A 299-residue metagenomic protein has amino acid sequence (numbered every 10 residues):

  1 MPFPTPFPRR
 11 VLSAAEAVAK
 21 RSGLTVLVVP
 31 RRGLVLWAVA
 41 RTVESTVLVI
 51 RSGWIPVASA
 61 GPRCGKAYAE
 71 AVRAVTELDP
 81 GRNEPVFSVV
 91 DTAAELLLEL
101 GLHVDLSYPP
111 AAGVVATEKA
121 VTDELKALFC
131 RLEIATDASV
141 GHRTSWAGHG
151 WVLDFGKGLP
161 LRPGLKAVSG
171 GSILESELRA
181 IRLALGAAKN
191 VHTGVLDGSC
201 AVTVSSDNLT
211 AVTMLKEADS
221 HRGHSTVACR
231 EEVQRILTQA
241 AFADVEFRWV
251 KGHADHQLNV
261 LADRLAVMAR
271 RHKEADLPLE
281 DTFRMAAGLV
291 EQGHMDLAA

Functional and structural regions predicted by a protein language model:
P2-P62, V121-E175, R179, G186-A187: RNase H-like nuclease fold core
R31-L34, T42-S107, A138-S145, I181-V260: RNase H catalytic domain
D105-K126: Divalent metal-binding acidic/histidine catalytic loops
V168-E175, A187-N190, T238-A243, D281-G288: Low-complexity, flexible helical/coil segments
C229-E232, M268-D281: Acidic, His- and aromatic-enriched active-site or binding-groove loops in soluble protein domains that engage sugars
V260-M268: Short, surface-exposed amphipathic charged segments that create phosphate/polyanion-binding patches used for binding
A275-A299: Acidic two-metal-ion nuclease catalytic site recognized across multiple nuclease folds, prominently DnaQ/RNase D-T
